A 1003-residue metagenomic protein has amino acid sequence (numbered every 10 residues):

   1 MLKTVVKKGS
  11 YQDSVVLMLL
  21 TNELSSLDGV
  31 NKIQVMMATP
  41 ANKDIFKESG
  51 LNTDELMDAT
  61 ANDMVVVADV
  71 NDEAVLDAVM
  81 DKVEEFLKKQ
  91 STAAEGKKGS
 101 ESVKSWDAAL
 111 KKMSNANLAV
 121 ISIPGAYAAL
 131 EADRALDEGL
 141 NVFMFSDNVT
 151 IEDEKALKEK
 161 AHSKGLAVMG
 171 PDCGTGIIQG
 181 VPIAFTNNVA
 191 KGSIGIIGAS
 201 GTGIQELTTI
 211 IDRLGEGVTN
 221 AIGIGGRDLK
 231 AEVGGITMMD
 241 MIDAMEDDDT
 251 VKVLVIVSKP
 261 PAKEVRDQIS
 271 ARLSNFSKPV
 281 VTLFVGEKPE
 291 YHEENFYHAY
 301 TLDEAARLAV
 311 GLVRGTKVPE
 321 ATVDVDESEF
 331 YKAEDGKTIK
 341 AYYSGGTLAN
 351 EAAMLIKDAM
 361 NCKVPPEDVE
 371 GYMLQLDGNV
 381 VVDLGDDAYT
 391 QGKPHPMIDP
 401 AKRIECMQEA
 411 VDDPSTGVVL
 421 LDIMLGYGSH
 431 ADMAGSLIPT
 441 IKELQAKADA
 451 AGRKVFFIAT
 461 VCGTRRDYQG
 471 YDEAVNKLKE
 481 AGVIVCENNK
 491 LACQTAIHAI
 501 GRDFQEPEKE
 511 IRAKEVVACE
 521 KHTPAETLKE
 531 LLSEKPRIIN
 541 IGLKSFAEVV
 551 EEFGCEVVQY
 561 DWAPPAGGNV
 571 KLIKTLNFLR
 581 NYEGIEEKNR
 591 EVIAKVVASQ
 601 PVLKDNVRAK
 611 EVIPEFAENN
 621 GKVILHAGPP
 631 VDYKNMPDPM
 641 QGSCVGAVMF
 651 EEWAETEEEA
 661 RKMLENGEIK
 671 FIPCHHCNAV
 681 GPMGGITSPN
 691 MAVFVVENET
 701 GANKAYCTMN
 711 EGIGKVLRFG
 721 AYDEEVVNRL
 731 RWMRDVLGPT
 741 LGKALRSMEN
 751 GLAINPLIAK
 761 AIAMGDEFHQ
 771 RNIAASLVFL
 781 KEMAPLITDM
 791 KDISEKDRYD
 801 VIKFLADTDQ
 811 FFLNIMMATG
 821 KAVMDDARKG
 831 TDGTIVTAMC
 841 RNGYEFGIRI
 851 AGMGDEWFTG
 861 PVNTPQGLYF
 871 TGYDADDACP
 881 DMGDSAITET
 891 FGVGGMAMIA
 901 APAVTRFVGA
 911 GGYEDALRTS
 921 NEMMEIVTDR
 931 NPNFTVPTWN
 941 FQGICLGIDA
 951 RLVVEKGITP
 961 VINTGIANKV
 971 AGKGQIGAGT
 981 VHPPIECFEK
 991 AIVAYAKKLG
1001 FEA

Functional and structural regions predicted by a protein language model:
M1-E520: Catalytic-core regions of core metabolic enzymes, especially those transforming organic acids/acyl-group intermediates
A199, T322-E405, P414, P439 (+2 more regions): Anaerobic metallocofactor- and corrinoid-dependent redox/one-carbon enzyme cores, especially those from methanogenesis
